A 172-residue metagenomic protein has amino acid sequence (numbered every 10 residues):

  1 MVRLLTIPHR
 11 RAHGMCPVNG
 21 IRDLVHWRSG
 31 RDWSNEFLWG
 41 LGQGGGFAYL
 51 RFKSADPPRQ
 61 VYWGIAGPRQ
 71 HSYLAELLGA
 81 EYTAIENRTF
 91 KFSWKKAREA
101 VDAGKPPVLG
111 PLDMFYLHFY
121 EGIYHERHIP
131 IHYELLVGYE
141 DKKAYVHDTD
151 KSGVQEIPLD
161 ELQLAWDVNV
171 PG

Functional and structural regions predicted by a protein language model:
M1-K96: Cysteine-nucleophile protease catalytic domains, especially the papain-like/related folds used in DUB/UBL proteases
G14-P17, I131-Y133, D148-G153: Residue-level signal for functionally critical sites in structured catalytic/ligand-binding pockets
R28-Q60, F90-D148: Active-site-adjacent substructure of cysteine-protease-like catalytic cores
Q70-E81, I123-I129, V146-S152: Hydrophobic transmembrane alpha-helix bundles
Y82-N87, I131-L135, V154-E161: Short secondary-structure transition/capping segments
E86-A103, L159-G172: A short, terminal or domain-edge coil/loop segment
Y139-G172: Noncatalytic regulatory segments and standalone regulatory/sensor domains
